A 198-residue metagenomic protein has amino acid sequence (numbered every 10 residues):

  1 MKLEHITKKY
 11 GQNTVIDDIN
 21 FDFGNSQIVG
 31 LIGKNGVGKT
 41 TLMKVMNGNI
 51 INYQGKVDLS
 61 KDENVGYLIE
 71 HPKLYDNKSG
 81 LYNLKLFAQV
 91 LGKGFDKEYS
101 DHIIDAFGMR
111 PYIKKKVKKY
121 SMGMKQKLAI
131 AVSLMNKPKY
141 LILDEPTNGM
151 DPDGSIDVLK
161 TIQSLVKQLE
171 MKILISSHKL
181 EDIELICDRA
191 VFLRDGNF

Functional and structural regions predicted by a protein language model:
I32-K34: The feature captures the beta-strand-to-loop junction immediately N-terminal to the Walker
N47: Helix-to-loop junction immediately C-terminal to a conserved catalytic motif
K85, Q89, F95-Y112: Conserved ABC ATPase "signature" region
L141-E145: Catalytic Walker B motif of ABC-type/P-loop ATPase nucleotide-binding domains
I156-Q168: Helical segment within the ABC ATPase nucleotide-binding domain
S176-H178: H-loop/switch region of ABC-family ATPase nucleotide-binding domains
